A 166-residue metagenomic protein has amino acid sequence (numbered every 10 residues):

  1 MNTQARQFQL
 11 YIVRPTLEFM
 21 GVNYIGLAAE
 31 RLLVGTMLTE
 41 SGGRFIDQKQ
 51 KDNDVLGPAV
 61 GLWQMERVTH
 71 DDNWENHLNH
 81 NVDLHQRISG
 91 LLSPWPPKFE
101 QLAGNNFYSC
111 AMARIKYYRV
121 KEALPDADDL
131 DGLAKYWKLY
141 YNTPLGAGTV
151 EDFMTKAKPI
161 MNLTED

Functional and structural regions predicted by a protein language model:
M1-N23, K135, G146, P159-D166: Ser/Thr/Pro-rich, acidic low-complexity intrinsically disordered regulatory segments
N2-L17, Y24, L38-K121: Peptidoglycan-targeting cell-wall enzymes and recognition modules
L27-G35, D128-W137: Alpha-helical scaffolds flanking conserved acidic
S41-K49, N142-E151: Secretory-pathway/luminal and periplasmic proteins that interact with or process carbohydrate-rich
V60-L62, L139, L145-D166: Eukaryotic N-terminal accessory cofactor-binding modules
D83, L92, W137-P144: Short, contiguous hydrophobic alpha-helices characteristic of membrane insertion segments
Q101-S109, D129, L145, T149: Short, well-structured alpha-helical patches and their helix-loop capping segments that border functional surfaces
V120-D128: Inter-helical turn/loop segments and adjacent helix faces that build the functional surface of alpha-helical bundle
